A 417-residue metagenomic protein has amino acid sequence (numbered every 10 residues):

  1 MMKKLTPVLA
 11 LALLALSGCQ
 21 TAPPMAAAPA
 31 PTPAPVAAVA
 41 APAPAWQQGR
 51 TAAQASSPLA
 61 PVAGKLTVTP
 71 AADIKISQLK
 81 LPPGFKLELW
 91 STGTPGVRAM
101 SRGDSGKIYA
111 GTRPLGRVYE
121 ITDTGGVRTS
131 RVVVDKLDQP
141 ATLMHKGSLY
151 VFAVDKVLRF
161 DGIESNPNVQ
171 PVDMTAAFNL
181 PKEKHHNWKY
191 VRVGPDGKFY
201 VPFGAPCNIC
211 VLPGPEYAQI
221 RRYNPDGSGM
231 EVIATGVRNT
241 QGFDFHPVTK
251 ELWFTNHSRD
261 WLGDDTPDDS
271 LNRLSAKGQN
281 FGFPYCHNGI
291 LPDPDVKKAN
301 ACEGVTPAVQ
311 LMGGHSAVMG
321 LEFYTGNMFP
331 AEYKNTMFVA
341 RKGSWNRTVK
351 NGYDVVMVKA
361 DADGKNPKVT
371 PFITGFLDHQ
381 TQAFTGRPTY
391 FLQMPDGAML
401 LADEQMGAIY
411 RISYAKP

Functional and structural regions predicted by a protein language model:
A15-G18: C-terminal motif of bacterial Sec signal peptides marking the signal peptidase cleavage site
Q20-A22: Bacterial signal peptide processing site
A41-P82, W188, A205-N208, Y223-S228 (+6 more regions): Beta-propeller domain segments
L89-T94, R131-L137, M174-E183, V232-V237 (+3 more regions): Surface loop/turn motifs at the tips and blade-to-blade linkers of beta-strand repeat domains
S91, S101, A141-M144, R192 (+3 more regions): Conserved beta-strand position repeated across blades of beta-propeller domains
G96, D104, P114, T129 (+10 more regions): Beta-rich catalytic cores
Y109-G111, V151-F152, Y200-P202, W253-N256 (+2 more regions): Residue position within the beta-strands of beta-propeller blades
S130, Q139, D155-G194, P202-N208 (+2 more regions): Asp-box/WD-like beta-propeller blade repeats and closely related beta-sheet repeat scaffolds
